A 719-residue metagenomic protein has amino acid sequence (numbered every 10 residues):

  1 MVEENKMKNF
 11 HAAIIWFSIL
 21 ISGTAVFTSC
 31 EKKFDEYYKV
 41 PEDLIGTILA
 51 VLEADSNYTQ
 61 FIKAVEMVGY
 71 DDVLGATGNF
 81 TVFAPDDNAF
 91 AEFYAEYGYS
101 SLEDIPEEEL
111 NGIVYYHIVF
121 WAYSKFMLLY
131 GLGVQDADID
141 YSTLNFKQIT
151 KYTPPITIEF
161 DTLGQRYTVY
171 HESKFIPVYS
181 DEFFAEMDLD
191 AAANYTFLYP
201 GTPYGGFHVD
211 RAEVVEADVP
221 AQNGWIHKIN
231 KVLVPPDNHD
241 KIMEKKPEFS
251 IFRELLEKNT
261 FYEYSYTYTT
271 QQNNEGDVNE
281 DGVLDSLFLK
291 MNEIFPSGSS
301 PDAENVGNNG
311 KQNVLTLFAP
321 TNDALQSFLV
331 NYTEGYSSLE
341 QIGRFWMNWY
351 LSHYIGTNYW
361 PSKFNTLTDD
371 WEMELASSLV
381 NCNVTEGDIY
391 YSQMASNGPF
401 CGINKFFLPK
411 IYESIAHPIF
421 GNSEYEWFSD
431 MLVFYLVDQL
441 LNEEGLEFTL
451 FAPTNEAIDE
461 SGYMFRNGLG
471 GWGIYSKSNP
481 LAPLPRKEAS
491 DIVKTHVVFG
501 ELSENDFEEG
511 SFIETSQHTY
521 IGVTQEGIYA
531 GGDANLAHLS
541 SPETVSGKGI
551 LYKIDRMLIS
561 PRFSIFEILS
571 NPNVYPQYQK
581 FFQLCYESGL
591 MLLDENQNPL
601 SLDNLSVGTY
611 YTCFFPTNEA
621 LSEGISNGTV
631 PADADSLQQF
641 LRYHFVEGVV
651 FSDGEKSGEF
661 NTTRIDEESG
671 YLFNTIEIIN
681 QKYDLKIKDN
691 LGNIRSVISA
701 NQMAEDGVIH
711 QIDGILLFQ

Functional and structural regions predicted by a protein language model:
M1-I48: Bacterial Sec-dependent N-terminal signal peptides
C30-Q719: Mature, structured domains of secreted/extracytosolic soluble proteins
